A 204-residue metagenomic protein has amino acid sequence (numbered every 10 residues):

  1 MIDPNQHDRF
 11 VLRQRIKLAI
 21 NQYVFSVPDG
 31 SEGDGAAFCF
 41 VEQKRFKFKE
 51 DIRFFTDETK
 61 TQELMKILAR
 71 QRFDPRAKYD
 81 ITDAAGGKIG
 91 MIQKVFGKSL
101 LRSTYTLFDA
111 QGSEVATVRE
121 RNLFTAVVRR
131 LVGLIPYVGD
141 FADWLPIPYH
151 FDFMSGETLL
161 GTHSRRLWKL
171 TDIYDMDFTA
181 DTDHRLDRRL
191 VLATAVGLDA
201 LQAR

Functional and structural regions predicted by a protein language model:
M1-R204: Intrinsically disordered, low-complexity proline/glycine-rich segments
